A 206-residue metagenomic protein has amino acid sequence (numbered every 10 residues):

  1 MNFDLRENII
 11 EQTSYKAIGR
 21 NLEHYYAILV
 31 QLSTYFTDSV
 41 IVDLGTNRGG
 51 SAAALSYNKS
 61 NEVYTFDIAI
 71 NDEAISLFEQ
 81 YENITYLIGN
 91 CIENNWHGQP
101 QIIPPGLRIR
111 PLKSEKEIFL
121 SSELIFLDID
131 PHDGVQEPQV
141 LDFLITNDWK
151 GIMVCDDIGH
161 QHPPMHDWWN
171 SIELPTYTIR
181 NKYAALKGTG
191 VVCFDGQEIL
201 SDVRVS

Functional and structural regions predicted by a protein language model:
M1-F126, D130-S206: A short alpha-helical cap/connector motif
